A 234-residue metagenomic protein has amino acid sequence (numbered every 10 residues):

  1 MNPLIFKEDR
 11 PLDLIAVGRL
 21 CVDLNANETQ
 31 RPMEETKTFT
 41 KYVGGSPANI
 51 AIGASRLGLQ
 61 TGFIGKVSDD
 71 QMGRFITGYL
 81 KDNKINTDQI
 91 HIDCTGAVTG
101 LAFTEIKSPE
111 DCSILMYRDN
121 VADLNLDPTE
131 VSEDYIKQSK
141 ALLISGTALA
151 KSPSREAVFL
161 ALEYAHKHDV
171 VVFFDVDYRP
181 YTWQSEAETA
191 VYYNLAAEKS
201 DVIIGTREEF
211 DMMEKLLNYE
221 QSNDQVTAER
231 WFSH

Functional and structural regions predicted by a protein language model:
N2-D88, P128: Glycine-rich phosphate/adenosyl-contacting loop at the front of the ribokinase-like
D9, Y135-K137, A196-A197: A short, aliphatic-rich alpha-helical micro-motif
L20, T147, V176: Active-site metal-binding loops of divalent metal-dependent hydrolases
Q60-I144: Conserved N-terminal subdomain of the carbohydrate kinase-like
T61, T87, V172-F174, I204: Hydrophobic beta-strand scaffold residues
Y164-V171: A short helix->loop->beta-strand "cap" motif at the edges of active sites that frequently abuts
V176-T182: A short, histidine- and acid-enriched strand-loop-helix "catalytic/donor-clamping" loop that lines the nucleotide-sugar
T182-H234: Conserved phosphate/ATP/ADP-binding segment of small-molecule kinases
